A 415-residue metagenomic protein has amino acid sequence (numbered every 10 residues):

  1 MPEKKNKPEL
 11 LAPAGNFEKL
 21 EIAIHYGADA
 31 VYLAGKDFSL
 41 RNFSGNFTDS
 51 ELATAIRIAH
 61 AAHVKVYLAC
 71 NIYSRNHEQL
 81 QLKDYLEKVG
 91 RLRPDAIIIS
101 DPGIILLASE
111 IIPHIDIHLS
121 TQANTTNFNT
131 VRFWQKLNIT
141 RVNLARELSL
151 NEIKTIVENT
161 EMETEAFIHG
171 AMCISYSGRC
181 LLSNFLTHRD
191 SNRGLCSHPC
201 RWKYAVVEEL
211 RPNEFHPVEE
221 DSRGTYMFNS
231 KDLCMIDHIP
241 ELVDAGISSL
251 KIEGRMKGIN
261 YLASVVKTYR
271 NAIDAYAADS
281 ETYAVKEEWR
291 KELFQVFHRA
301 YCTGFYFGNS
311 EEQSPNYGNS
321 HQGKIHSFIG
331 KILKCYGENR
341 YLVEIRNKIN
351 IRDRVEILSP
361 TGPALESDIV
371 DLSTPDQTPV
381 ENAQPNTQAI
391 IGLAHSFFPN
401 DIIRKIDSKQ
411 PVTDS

Functional and structural regions predicted by a protein language model:
M1-Y26, A30-L40, A55-I56, A62-I72 (+6 more regions): Surface-exposed amphipathic alpha-helical tracts and adjacent flexible/coil segments at the periphery of soluble enzymes
I24-G27, L107-I111: Alpha-helix C-terminal capping segments
S44-A53: Aromatic- and glycine-enriched glycan-recognition loops and surfaces that form the carbohydrate-binding subsites
L80, H114-I115, L119-F128: Gly/Gly-Pro- and Ser/Thr-rich, intrinsically disordered tail segments characteristic of DNA damage-repair and tolerance
G103-I104: Alpha-helix capping/helix-boundary segments
